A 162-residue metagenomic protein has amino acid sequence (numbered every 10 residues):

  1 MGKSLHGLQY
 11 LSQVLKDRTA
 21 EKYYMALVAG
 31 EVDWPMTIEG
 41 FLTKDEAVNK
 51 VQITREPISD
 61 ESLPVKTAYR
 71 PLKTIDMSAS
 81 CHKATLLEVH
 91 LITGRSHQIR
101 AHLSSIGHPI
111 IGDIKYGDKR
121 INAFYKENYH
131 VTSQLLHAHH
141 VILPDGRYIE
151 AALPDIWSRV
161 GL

Functional and structural regions predicted by a protein language model:
M1-D17, Q98: Glycine/acidic-rich beta-strand-loop module
L8-Q13, V28-T85: Glycine- and acidic-residue-rich catalytic/RNA-contacting loop of pseudouridine synthases
A20-Y24: Short glycine-/polar-rich loops that comprise or flank the Walker A/P-loop and associated switch/sensor motifs
A26, Y69, I99, V141: Residue-level signal for inorganic ion chemistry
M36, S62, H97, P109 (+1 more regions): Residues that recognize and position ribonucleotide moieties
A79, R100-L162: Pseudouridine synthases involved in rRNA/tRNA modification
L87-H90: Short histidine-centered loop motifs in beta-beta connectors
